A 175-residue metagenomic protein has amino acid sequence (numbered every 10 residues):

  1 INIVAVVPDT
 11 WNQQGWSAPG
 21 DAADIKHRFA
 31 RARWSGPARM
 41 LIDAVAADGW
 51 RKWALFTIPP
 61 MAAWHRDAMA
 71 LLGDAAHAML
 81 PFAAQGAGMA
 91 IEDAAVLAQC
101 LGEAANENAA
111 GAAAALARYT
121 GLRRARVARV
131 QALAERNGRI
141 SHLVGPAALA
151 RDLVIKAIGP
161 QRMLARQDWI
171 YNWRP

Functional and structural regions predicted by a protein language model:
I1-P175: FAD-dependent flavoprotein oxygenase/oxidase catalytic domain
